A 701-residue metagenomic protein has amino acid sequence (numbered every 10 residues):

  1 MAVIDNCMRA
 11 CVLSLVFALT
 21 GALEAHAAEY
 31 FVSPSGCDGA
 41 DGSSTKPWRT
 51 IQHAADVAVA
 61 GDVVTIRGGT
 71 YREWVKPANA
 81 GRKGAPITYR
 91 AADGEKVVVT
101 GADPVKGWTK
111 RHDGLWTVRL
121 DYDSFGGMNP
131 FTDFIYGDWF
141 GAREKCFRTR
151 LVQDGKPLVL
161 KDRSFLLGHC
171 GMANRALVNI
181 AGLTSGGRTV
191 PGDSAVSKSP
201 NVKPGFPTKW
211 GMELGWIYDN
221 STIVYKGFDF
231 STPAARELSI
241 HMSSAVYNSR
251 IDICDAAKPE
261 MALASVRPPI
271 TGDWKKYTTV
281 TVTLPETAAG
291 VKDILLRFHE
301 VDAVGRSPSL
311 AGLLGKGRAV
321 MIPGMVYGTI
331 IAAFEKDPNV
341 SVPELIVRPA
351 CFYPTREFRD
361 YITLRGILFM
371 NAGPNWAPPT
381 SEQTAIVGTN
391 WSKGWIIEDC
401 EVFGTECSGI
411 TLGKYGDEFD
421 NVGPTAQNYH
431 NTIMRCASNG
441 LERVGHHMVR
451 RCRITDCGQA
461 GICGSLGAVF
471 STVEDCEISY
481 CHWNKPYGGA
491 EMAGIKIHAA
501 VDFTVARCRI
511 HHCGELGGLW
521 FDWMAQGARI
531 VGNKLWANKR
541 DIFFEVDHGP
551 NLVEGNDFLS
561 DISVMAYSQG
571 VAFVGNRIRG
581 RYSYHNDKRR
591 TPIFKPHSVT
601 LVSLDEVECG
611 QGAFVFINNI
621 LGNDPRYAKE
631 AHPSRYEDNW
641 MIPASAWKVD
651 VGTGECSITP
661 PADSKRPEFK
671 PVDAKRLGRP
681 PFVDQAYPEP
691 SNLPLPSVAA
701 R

Functional and structural regions predicted by a protein language model:
M1-V12: Bacterial N-terminal signal peptides that target proteins for export
A10-A22: Bacterial N-terminal signal peptides
A25-A27: Boundary at the C-terminal end of the N-terminal hydrophobic targeting segment
E29-S185, G317-W391, I396-G404, T411 (+2 more regions): Extracellular polysaccharide-degrading/modifying enzymes targeting complex plant/algal/animal polysaccharides
D62, V97, F147-T149, R236 (+4 more regions): Short beta-strand/loop motifs in extracellular/secreted proteins, especially within beta-sandwich accessory domains
R67, K226-F228, P285, E357 (+2 more regions): Surface-exposed loop and edge beta-strand positions of immunoglobulin-like domains
G168-K316, V320: Extracytoplasmic
P374-N390, E406-V683: Glycine- and acidic/polar-rich repeat regions and solenoidal domains
